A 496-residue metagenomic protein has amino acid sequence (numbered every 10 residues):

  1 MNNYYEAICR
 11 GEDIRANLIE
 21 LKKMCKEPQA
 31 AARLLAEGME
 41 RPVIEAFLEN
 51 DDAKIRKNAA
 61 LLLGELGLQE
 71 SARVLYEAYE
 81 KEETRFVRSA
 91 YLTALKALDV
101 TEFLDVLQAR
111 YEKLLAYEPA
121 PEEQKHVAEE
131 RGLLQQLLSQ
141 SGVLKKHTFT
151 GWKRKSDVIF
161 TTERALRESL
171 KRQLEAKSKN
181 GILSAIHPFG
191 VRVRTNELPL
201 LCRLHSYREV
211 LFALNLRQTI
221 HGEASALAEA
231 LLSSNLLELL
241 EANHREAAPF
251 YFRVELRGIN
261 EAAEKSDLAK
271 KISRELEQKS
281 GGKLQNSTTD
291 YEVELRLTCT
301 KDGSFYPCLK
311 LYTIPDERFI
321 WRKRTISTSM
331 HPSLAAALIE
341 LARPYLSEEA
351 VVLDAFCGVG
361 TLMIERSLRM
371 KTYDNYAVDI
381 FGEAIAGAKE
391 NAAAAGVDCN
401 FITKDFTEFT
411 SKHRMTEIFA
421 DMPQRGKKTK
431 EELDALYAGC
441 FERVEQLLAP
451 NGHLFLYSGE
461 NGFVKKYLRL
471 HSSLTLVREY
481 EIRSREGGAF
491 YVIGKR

Functional and structural regions predicted by a protein language model:
N2-S178, S184-I186, T300-D302, L309-R496: Class I S-adenosyl-L-methionine-dependent methyltransferase catalytic core
N58, A248-L338: Nucleic-acid modification enzymes, centered on SAM-dependent nucleic-acid methyltransferases
K96, Q108, E112-K279: Non-catalytic nucleic-acid substrate-recognition regions in nucleic-acid-modifying enzymes
R192-N196, A262-S266, T298, K412-H413 (+1 more regions): Short, solvent-exposed polar/charged micro-motifs at secondary-structure junctions
N243-A247, T288-D290, L346-E348: Short helix-terminating capping/connector loops at secondary-structure junctions
